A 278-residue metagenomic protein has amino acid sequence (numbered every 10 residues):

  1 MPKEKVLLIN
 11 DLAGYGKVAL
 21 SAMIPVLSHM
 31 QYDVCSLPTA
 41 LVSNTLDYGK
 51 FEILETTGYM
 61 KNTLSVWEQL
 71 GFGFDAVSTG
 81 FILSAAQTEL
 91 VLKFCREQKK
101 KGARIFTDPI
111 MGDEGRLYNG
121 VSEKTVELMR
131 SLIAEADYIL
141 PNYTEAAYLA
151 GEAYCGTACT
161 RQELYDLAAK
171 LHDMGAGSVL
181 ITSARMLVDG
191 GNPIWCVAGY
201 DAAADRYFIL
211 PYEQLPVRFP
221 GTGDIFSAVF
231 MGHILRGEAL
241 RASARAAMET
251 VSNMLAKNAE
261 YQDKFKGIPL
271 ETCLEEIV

Functional and structural regions predicted by a protein language model:
P2-T107, M111-N119, E271-I277: Conserved N-terminal subdomain of the carbohydrate kinase-like
N10-L12, T39, T79-F81, D108-I110 (+5 more regions): Fold-independent oxyanion-binding glycine-rich loops and adjacent beta-strand/coil segments at enzyme active sites
G14-Y15, Y207-P220: Short pre-catalytic strand/loop immediately N-terminal to key active-site residues, enriched for Gly-Thr
N119-Y207: Conserved phosphate/ATP/ADP-binding segment of small-molecule kinases
Y148, V217-L240, A244: Short, small-residue alpha-helix embedded
Y154-E163, L235-R245: Short, charged, surface-exposed loops that flank catalytic or proteolytic processing sites
R241-V278: Charged C-terminal helix
